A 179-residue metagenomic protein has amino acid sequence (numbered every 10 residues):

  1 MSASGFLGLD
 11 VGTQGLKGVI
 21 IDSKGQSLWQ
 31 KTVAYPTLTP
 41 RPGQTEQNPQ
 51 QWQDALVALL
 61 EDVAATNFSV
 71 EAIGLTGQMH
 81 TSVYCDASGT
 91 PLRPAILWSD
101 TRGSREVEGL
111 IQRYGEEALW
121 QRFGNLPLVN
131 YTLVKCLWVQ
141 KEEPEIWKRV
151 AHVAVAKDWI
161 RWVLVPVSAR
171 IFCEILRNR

Functional and structural regions predicted by a protein language model:
M1-R93, R105, G109, Q121 (+1 more regions): N-terminal glycine/serine-rich phosphate-binding loop of ATP-dependent small-molecule kinases, especially carbohydrate
V11-T13, K24, L119-R179: Gly/Ser/Thr-rich active-site cleft segment
L60, V107, E116, C136 (+1 more regions): Generic structural marker for isolated residues within well-ordered, non-membrane alpha-helices of soluble domains
I96: Catalytic tyrosine of NAD(P)H-dependent dehydrogenase/reductases that use a Tyr as the general acid/base
D100: Carbohydrate-associated surface elements
Q112-A118: Conserved FAD-binding subdomain of flavin-dependent enzymes
